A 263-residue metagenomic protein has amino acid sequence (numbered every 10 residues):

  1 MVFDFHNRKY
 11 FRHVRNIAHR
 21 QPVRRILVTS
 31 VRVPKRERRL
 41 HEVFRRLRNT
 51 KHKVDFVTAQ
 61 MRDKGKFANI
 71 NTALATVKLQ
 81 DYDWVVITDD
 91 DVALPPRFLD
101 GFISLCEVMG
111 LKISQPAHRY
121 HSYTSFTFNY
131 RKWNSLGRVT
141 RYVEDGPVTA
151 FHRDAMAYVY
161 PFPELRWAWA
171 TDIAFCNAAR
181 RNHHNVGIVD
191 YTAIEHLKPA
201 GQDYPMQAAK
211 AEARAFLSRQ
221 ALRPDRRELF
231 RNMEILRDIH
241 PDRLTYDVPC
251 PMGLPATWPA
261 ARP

Functional and structural regions predicted by a protein language model:
M1-A18, P22-V23, L165-W169, I173-P263: C-terminal catalytic/acceptor-binding lobe
H6-R20, R25, S30-R48, A68: Short, well-formed alpha-helical segments that are part of the catalytic scaffolds of diverse glycosyltransferases
V33-K35, L40-V43, T50-D83: Active-site-proximal specificity loops/subdomain of glycosyltransferases
R46-F56, M109-S114, R181-N185: Structural alpha-beta junctions
T58-Q60, Q115-H118, D190: Residue-level recognition of beta-strand->loop/alpha-helix junctions
D81-A93: Short beta-strand-to-loop acidic/aromatic patch adjacent to the donor-nucleotide binding site
P95-D172, C176-R181: Conserved catalytic core of nucleotide-sugar-dependent glycosyltransferases
